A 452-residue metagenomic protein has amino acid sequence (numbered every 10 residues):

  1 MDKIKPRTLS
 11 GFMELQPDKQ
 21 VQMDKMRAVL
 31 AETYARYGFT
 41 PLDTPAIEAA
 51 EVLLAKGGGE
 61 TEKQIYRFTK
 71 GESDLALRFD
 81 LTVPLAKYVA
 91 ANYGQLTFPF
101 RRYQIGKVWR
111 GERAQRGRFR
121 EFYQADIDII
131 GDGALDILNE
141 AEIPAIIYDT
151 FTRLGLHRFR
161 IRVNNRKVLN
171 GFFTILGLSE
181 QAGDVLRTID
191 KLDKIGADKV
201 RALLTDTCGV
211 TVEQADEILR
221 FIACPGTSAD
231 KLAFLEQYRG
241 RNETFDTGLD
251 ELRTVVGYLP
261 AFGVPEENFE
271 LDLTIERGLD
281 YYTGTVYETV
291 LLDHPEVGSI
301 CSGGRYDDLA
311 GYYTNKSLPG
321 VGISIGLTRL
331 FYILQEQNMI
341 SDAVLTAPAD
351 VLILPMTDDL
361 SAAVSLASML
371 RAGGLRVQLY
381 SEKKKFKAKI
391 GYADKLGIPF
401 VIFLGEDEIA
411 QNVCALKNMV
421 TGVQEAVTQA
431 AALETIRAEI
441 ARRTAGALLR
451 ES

Functional and structural regions predicted by a protein language model:
M1-K19, T69, S179-A182: Auxiliary tRNA-acceptor-end handling modules of aminoacyl-tRNA synthetases
K19-Y37, E48-E51, E72, T82-Q95 (+3 more regions): Positively charged, Gly/Ser-enriched RNA/tRNA-binding surfaces
L42-A76: Polyanion/phosphate-binding surface patch
G58-G59, L176-L178: Short secondary-structure boundary/capping segments
K63-E72, L178-V200, L291-D293: Acidic, His- and aromatic-enriched active-site or binding-groove loops in soluble protein domains that engage sugars
I161-F172: Glycine-rich, mobile lid/loop segments that gate access to catalytic sites or pores
